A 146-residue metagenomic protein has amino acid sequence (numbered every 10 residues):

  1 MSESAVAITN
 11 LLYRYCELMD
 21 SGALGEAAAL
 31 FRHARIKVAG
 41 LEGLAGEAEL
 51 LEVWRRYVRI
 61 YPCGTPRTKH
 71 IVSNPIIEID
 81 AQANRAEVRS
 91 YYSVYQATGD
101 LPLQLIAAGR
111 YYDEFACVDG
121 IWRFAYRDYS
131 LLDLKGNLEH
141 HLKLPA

Functional and structural regions predicted by a protein language model:
M1-G25, A29-L30: Short, low-complexity N-terminal intrinsically disordered segments enriched in polar/charged residues
E3, E42, L103: Conserved aromatic-histidine-acidic binding/catalytic patches
L24-Y92: A solvent-exposed, acidic/Ser-Thr-rich amphipathic alpha-helical stretch
C63-A146: A beta-strand edge to alpha-helix "cap/lid" segment located at domain peripheries
